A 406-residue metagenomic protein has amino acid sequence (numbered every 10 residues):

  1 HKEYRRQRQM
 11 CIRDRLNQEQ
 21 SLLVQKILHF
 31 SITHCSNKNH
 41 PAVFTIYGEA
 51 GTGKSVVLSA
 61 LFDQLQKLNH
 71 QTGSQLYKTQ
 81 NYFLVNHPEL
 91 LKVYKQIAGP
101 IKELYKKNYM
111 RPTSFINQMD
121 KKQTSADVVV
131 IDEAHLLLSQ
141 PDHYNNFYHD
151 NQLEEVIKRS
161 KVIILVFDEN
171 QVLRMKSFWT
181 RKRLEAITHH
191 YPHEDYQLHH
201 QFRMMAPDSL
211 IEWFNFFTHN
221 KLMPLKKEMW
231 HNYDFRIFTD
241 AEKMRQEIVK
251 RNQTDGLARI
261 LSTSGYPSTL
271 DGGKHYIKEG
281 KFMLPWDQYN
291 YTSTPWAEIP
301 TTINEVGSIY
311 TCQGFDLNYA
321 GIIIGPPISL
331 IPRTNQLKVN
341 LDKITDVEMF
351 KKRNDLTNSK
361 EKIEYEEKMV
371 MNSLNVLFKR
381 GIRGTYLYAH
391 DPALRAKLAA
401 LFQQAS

Functional and structural regions predicted by a protein language model:
H1-R8, I12: Single conserved hydrophobic/aromatic residue that forms the stacking wall/gate of nucleotide- or nucleobase-binding
R13-A42: N-terminal pre-P-loop "Q-motif" helix
I46: Hydrophobic anchor at the beta1->P-loop junction of P-loop NTPases
K54: Conserved lysine of the Walker
V57, L61: Hydrophobic positions on the alpha1 helix immediately C-terminal to the Walker A/P-loop
E103-N252, W286-Q288: Conserved P-loop NTPase catalytic core
I164, E305-I309, Q313-S406: C-terminal accessory regions
R174-W179, H193-I211, K221-Q336: Conserved helicase/translocase motor-coupling segment
